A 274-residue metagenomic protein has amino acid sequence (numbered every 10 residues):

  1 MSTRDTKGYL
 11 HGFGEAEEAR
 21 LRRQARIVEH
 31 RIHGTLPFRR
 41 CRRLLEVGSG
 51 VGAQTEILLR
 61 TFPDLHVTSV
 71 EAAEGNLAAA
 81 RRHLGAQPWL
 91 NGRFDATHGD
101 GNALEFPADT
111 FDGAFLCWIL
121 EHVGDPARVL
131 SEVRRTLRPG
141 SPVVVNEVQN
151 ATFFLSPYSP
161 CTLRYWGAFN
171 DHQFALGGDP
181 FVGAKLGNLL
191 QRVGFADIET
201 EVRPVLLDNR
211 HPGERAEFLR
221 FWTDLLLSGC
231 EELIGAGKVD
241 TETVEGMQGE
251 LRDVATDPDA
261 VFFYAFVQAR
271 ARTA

Functional and structural regions predicted by a protein language model:
R4-R26: Class I SAM-dependent methyltransferase Rossmann-like catalytic core, especially the SAM/SAH-binding loop
L10, A16, E199-A260: C-terminal helical/coil "lid" or tail adjacent to the Rossmann-like core of SAM-dependent
R23-R42, I57: Conserved alpha-helix/loop element of class I SAM-dependent methyltransferases that forms part of the SAM/SAH-binding
R43-L45, V51-A103, R128: Class I SAM-dependent methyltransferase SAM/SAH-binding core
N102-G113: A short acidic, Gly/Pro-enriched loop at the edge of an enzyme's catalytic core that lines a small-molecule cofactor
D112-D125: A short SAM/SAH-binding and catalytic strip from SAM-dependent methyltransferases
A127-P142: A short glycine-rich, Lys/Arg-flanked "PGG" loop and its adjoining helix->strand segment in the class I
V144-P212: Conserved catalytic/acceptor-binding region of the Class I
